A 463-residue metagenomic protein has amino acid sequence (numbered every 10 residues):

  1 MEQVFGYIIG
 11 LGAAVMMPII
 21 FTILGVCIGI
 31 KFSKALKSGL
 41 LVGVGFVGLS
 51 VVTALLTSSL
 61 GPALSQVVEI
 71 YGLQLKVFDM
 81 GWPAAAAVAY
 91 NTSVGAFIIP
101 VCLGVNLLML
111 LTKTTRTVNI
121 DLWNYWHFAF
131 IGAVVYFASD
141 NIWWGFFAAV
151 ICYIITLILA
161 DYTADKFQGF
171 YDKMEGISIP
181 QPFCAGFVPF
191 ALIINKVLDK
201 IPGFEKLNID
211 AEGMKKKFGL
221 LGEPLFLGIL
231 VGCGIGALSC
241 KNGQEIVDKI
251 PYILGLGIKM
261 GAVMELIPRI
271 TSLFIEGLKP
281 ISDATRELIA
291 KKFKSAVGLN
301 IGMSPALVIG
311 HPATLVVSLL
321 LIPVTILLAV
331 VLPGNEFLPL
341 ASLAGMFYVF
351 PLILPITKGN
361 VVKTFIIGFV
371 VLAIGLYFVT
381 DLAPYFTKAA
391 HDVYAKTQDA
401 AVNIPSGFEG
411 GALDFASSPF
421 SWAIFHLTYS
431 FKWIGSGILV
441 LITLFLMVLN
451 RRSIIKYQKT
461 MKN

Functional and structural regions predicted by a protein language model:
M1-V52, S93-G302, G310-P312, P355-K363 (+2 more regions): Signature of multi-pass transmembrane helix bundles
G45, L49-A96: Membrane helical hairpin/interfacial module
V52, S65, G72, P83 (+4 more regions): Generic preference for flexible, low-structure residues
L56-S59, L73-L75, T92-S93, F183-P189 (+3 more regions): Hydrophobic transmembrane alpha-helix bundles
L56-T57, L64, V68, L382-D392 (+1 more regions): Membrane-proximal extracellular juxtamembrane segment immediately upstream of a following transmembrane helix
S58, W82, E265, R269 (+2 more regions): A short glycine-/small-residue-rich loop at the edge of a beta-strand within enzyme catalytic domains
L73-G81, I98, E287-A290, A313-L320 (+1 more regions): A broadly tuned preference for mixed-charge, low-complexity surface segments
L111-T115, I301-Y385: Hydrophobic alpha-helical bundle architecture
